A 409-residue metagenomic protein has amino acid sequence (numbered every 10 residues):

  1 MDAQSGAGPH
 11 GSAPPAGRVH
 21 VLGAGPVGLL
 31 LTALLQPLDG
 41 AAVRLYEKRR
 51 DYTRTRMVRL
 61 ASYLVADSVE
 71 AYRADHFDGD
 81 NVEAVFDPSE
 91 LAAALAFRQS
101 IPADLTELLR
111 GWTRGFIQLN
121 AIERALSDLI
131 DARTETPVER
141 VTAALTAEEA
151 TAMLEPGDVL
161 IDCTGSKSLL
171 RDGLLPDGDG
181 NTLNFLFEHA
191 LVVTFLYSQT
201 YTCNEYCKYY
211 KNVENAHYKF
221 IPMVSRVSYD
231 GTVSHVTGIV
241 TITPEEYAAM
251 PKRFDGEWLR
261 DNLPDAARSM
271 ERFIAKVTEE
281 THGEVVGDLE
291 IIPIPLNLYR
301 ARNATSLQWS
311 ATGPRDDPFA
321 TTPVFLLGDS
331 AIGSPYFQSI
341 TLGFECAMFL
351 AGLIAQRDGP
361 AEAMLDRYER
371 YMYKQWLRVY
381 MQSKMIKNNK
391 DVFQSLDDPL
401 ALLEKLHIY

Functional and structural regions predicted by a protein language model:
H20-A24, A33-M57: Glycine-rich FAD pyrophosphate-binding loop
G28-L29: N-terminal Rossmann-fold NAD(P) dinucleotide-binding loop
K48-D131: Active-site-adjacent segment of FAD-dependent monooxygenases/related oxidoreductases
V69, F337, G352-Y409: C-terminal helical "tail/cap" subdomain of flavin- and related membrane-associated enzymes
E135-M153: A conserved short coil-to-beta-strand element within the FAD-binding core of flavoproteins
D162-D179, P251-K252: Flavin (primarily FAD) binding-site architecture
Y206-T305: Conserved FAD/dinucleotide-binding core of flavoprotein oxidoreductases
L296-F337, G359-P360: FAD-binding beta-loop-beta segment adjacent to the flavin cofactor pocket
